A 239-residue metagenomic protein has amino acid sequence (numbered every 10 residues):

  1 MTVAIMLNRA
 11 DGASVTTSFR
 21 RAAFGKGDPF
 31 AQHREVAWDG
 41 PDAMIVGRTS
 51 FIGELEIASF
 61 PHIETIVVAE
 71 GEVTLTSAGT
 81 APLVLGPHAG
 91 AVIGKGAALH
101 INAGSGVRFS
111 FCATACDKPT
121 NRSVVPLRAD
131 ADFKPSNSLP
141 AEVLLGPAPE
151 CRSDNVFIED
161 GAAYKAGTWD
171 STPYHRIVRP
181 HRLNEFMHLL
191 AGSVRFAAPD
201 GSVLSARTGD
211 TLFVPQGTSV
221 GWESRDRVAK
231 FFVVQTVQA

Functional and structural regions predicted by a protein language model:
M1-A43, G106, F111-A163: A short, N-terminal "cap"/entry segment at the start of jelly-roll beta-barrel domains of the cupin/DSBH fold
M1-A91: Ordered, small/hydrophobic-rich secondary-structure cores
P29-E35, G40-F60, R152-R182, P215-Q216 (+1 more regions): Conserved short histidine dyad/triad with adjacent acidic residue
V46-R48, T65, G90-V92, A166-T168 (+2 more regions): Conserved hydrophobic/aromatic beta-strand scaffold that supports enzyme active sites
F60-L75, P180-F196: Short, conserved beta-strand element in jelly-roll/cupin
T76, N102, S110-C112, R179 (+3 more regions): Beta-strand residues in well-ordered beta-sheet regions across diverse protein folds
G79-G96, D200-G217: Short acidic-glycine-tyrosine-enriched beta hairpin
K95-T120, Q216-A239: Ligand-binding loop in jelly-roll beta-barrel domains
